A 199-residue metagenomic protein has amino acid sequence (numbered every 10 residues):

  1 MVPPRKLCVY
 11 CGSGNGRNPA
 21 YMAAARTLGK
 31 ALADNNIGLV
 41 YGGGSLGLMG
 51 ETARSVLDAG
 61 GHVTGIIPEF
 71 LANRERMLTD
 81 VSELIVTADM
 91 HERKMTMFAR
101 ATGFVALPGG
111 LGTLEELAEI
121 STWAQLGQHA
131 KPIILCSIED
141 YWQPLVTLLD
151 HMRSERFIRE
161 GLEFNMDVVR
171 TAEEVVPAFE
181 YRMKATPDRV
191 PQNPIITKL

Functional and structural regions predicted by a protein language model:
V2-R100, I138-A178, R182-L199: A cross-family phosphate/adenosyl-ligand binding-site feature
L57, W123-K131, F157-R159: Arginine/glycine-rich "motif VI" loop of SF2 helicases in the C-terminal RecA-like domain
E92-Q128, I134, A185-N193: Active-site/ligand-binding-proximal alpha/beta "capping" segment
